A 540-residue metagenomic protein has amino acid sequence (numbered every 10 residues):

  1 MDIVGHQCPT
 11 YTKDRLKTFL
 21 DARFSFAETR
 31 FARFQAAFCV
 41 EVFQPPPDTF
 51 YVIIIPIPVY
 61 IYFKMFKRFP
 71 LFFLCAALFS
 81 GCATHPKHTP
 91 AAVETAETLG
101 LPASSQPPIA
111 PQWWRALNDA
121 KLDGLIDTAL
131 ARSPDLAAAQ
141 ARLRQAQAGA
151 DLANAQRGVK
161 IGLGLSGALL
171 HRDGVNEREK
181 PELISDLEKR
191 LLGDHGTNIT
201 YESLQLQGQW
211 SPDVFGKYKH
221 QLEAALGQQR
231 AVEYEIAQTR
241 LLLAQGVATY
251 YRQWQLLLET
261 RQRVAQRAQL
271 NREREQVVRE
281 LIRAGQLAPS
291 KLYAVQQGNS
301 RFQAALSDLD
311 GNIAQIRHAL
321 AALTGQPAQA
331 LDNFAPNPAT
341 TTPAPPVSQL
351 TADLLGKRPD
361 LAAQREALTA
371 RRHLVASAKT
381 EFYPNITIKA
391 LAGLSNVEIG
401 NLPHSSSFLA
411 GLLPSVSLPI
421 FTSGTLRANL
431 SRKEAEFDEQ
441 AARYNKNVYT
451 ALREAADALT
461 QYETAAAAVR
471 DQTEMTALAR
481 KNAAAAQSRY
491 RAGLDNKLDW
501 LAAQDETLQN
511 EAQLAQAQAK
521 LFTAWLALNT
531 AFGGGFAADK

Functional and structural regions predicted by a protein language model:
Y60-I61, F66-A131, E179-L191, L226 (+4 more regions): Terminal intrinsically disordered/low-complexity segments used for targeting and assembly
A137-A138, N154, P212-R240, S290 (+6 more regions): Sec/SRP-type N-terminal targeting helices
V159-L165, L204, P384-A390, L412-P414: Transmembrane beta-strands of outer-membrane beta-barrel proteins
G167-D173, P212, A392-N396, I420 (+1 more regions): Transmembrane beta-strands of outer-membrane beta-barrel pores
G196-T200, S406-F408: Short sequence motifs at beta-strands and strand-loop junctions characteristic of Gram-negative outer-membrane
E202-G208, Y250, L350, A410-V416: Hydrophobic, lipid-facing positions within transmembrane beta-strands of outer-membrane proteins
Y234-L350, Q461, A465, A485 (+2 more regions): Periplasmic alpha-helical coiled-coil/stalk elements that build and connect Gram-negative outer-membrane
I282-P289, Y490-L494, A531-G533: A short glycine-centered flexible hinge/capping loop motif at secondary-structure junctions
